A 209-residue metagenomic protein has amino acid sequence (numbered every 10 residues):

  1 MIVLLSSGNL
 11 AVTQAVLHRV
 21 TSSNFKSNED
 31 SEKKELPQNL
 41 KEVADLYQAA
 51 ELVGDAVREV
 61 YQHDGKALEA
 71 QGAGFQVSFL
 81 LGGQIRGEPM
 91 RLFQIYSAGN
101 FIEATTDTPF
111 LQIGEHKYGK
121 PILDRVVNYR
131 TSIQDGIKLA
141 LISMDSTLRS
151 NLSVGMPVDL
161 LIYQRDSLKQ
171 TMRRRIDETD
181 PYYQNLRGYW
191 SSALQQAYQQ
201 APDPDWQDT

Functional and structural regions predicted by a protein language model:
M1-K66, I113-K120, D124, N128-T131 (+1 more regions): Conserved short S/T/G-enriched processing/targeting/catalytic segments and their helical context
H63, Q71-T209: A two-mode feature
